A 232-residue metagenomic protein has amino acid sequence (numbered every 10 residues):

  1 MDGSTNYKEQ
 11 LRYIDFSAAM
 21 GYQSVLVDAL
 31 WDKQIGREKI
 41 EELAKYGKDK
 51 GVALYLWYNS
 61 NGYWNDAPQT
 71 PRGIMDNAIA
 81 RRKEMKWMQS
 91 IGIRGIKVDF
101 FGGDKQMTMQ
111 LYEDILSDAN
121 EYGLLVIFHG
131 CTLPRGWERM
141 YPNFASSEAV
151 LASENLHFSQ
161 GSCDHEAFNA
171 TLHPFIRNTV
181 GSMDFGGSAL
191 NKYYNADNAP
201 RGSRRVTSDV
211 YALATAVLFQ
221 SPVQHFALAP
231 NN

Functional and structural regions predicted by a protein language model:
M1-M20, S24: An acidic-aromatic substrate-binding cleft motif
E9, A80, V206, V210: Soluble or luminal CAZymes and related metallo-dependent hydrolases
Q23-S24, R94, Q224: Short acidic/polar active-site loop segments enriched in Thr and Asp
D28-R204: Aromatic- and carboxylate-enriched substrate-binding clefts and catalytic-loop regions of carbohydrate-active enzymes
A196-N232: Glycine-rich, aromatic-lined ligand/substrate-binding cores of catalytic and carbohydrate-binding domains
